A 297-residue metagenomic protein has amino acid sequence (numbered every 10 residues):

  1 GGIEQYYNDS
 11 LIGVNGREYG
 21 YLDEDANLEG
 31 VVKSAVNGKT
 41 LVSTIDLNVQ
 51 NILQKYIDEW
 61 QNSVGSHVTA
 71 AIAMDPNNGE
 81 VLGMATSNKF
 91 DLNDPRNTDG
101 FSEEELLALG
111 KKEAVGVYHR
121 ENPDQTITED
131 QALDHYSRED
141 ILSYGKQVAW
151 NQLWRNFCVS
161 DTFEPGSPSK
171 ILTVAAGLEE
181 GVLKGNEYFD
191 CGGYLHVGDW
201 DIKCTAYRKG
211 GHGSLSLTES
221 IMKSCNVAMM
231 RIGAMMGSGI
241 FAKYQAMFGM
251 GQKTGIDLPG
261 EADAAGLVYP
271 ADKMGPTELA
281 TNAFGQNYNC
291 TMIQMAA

Functional and structural regions predicted by a protein language model:
E4, N8, I12-E18, F284: Soluble, non-transmembrane domains of envelope/secretory-pathway proteins that act on or interact with carbohydrate
N8, I12, Q54-D58, A246: Amphipathic, well-packed alpha-helical segments that form the structural scaffold of globular domains
L11, Y21, A73-M74: Hydrophobic beta-strand positions
R17-K33, I45, N77-P168, L172-A297: Beta-lactam-recognizing serine transpeptidase/beta-lactamase-like catalytic domain environment
A26-T69, N77: Conserved, well-ordered alpha-helix/loop/beta-strand core segments that scaffold catalytic motifs
